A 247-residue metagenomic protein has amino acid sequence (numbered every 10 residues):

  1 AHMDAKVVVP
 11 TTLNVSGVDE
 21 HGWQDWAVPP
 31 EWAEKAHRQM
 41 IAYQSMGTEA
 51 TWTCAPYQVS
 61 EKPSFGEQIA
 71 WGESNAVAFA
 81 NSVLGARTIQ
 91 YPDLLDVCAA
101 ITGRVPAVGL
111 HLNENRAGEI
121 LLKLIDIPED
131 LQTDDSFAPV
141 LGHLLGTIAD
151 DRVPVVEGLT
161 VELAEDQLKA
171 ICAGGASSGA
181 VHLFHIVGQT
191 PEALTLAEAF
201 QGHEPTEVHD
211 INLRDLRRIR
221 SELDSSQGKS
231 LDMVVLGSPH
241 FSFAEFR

Functional and structural regions predicted by a protein language model:
A1-R247: Non-transmembrane, aqueous-exposed alpha-helical and coiled segments at domain scale
